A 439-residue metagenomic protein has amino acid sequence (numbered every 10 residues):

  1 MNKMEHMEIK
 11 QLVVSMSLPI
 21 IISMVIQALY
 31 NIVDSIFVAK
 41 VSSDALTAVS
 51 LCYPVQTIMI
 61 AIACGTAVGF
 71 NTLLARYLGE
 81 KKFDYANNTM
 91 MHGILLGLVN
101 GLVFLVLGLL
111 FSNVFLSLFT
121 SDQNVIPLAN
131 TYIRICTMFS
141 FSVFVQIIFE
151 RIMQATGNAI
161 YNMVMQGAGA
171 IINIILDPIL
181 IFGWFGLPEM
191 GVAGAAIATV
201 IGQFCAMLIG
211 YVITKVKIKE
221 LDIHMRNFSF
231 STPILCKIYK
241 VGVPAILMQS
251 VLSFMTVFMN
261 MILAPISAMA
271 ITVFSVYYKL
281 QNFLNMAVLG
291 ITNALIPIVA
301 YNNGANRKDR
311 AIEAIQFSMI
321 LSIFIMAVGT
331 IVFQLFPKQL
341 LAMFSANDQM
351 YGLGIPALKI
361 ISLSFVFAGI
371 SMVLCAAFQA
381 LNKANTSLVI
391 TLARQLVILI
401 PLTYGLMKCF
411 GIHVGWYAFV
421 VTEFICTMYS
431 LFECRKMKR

Functional and structural regions predicted by a protein language model:
M1-S17, L74-F141, E189-V243, V299-S364 (+1 more regions): Short alpha-helical transmembrane segments in multi-pass integral membrane proteins
M4-I36, K40-V41, T57-G69, L73 (+6 more regions): N-terminal transmembrane alpha-helices
S15-D34, I135, Q146, G169 (+5 more regions): Transmembrane helical elements of multi-pass membrane transporters/channels
M24-A28, A61, G101, L105 (+12 more regions): Residue-level hotspots within the lipid-embedded alpha helices of multi-pass solute transporters
V25, L29-T47, L116-Q123, I179-M190 (+4 more regions): Helix-terminus/linker motif at the lipid-water interface of multi-pass membrane proteins
L46-L109, V143-N162, I271-I331, L335 (+1 more regions): Small-residue-rich hydrophobic transmembrane alpha-helices
I58-A61, N173-P178, M207-Y211, F283-M286 (+3 more regions): Hydrophobic transmembrane alpha-helices of multi-pass small-molecule transporters
A67, C136-Q154, N162-A170, A195-L208 (+4 more regions): Short runs within selected transmembrane alpha-helices of multi-pass transporters and secretion channels
